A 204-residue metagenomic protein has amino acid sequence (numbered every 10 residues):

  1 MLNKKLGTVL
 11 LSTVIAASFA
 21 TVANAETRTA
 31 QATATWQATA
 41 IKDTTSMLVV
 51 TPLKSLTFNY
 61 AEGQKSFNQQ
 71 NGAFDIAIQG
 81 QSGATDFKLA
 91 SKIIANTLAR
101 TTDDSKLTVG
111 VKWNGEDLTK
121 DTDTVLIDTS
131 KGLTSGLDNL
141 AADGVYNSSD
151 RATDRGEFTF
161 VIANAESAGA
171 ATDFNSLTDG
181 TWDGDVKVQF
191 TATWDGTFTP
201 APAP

Functional and structural regions predicted by a protein language model:
M1-A25: Gram-negative bacterial Sec-dependent N-terminal signal peptides
N3, N68, I76-Q79, D128 (+5 more regions): Compositionally biased, low-complexity repeat tracts
N3-G7, A38-T45, S55-N59, D123-T129 (+1 more regions): A generic short-segment signal for beta-strand/edge and adjacent turn/coil regions
I15, T21, G132-L133, T197: Alpha-helix boundary/interfacial micro-motifs
N24-D117, V161-N164, G169-P204: N-terminal small/polar-rich segments of proteins
A25-Q31, A90-A95, D128-Y146: A broadly tuned preference for mixed-charge, low-complexity surface segments
D104, T108-L137: Extracellular/luminal beta-rich ligand-recognition and adhesion surfaces characterized by aromatic-Gly/Pro-enriched
S130-D173: Acidic, glycine-rich flexible loop segments
